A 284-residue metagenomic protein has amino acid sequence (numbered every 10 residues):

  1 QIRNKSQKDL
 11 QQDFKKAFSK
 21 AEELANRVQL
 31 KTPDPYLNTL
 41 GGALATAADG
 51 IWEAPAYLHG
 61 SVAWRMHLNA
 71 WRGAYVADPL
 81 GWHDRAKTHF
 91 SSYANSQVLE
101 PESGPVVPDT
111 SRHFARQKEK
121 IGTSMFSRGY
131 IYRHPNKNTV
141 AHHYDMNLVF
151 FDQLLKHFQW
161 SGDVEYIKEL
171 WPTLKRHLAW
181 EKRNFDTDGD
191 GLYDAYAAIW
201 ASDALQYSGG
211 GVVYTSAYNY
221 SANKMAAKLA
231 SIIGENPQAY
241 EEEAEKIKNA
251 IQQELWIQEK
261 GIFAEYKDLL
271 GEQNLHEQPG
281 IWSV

Functional and structural regions predicted by a protein language model:
Q1, E23-A47, I51, G209 (+5 more regions): Mature extracytoplasmic enzyme cores
Q1-N26: Extended acidic/polar, glycine-enriched regions that form or flank non-catalytic beta-rich accessory modules
S19-E169, I262-L269, Q273-V284: Substrate-binding groove/exosite segments of carbohydrate-active enzymes
R85, Y166-E169, T173, N236-A239 (+1 more regions): Alpha-helical positions within canonical tetratricopeptide repeat
G104-V106, F185-A201, S208-Y214, Y218-V284: Catalytic cores of carbohydrate-active enzymes
T173-E181, F185-G189: Active-site cavity-forming subdomains of large catalytic enzyme subunits
